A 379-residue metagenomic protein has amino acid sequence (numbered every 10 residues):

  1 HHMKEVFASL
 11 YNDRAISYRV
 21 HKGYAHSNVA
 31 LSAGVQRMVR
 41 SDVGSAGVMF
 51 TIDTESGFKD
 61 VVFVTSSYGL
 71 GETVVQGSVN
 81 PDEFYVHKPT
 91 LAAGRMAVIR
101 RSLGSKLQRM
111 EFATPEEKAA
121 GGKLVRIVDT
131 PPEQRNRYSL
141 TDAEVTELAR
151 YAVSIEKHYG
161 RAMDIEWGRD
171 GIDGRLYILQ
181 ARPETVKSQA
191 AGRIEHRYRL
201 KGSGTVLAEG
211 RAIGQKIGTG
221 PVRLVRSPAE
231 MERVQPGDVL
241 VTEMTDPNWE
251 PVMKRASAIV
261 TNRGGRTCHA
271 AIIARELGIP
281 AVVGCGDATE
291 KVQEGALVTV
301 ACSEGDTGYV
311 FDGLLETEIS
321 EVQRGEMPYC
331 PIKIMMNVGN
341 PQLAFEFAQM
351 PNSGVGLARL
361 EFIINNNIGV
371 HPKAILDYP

Functional and structural regions predicted by a protein language model:
H1-S17, S41-E117, L179-R211, R255-N262 (+5 more regions): Extended active-site and interfacial segments that coordinate phosphate-rich ligands in large catalytic machineries
H1-S56, S67, L124-H158, A162: Extended, highly charged
H21-K22, Q36-M38, G47-T51, V153-I155 (+6 more regions): Generic recognition of flexible, low-complexity loop/linker segments
H26-N28, R169, E290: Beta-rich nucleic-acid/ligand-interaction surfaces
V61-D164, R169-D170, S203-T219, P236 (+2 more regions): Conserved catalytic alpha/beta cores of large enzymes that bind or transform nucleotide phosphates and polynucleotides
R161-T185: Conserved metal-phosphate-binding beta-hairpin within the catalytic cores of diverse ATP-dependent phosphoryl-transfer
I172, V186-S188, A208-A212, K216-V239 (+2 more regions): Acidic, glycine-rich flexible loop/linker segments
